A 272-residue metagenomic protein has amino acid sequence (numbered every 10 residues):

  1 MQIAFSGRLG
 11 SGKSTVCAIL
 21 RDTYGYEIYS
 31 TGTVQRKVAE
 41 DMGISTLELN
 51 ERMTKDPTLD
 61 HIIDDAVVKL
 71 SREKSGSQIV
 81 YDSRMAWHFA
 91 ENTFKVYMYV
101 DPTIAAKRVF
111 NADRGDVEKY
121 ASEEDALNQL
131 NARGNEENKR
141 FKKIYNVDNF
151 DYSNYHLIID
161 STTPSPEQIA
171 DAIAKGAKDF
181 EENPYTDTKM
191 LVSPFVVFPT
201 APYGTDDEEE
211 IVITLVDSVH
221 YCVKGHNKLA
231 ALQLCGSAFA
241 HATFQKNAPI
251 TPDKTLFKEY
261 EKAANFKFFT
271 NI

Functional and structural regions predicted by a protein language model:
F5: Hydrophobic anchor at the beta1->P-loop junction of P-loop NTPases
R8: P-loop (Walker A) phosphate-binding loop of NTP-binding proteins
S14: Walker A/P-loop
E27, T31-A90, T103-I104, G115-E118 (+1 more regions): ATP-dependent small-molecule kinase phosphotransfer cores that center on conserved nucleotide phosphate-binding segments
N92-Q129: Conserved phosphate-donor/acceptor-positioning beta-strand/loop module used by diverse small-molecule
E118-I169: Small-molecule kinase domains that catalyze NTP-dependent phosphoryl transfer to phosphate-bearing small molecules
K178-Y221, Q233: Short alpha-helix boundary/capping and kink motifs at helix termini
D207-K262: A short, basic-hydrophobic beta/loop patch
